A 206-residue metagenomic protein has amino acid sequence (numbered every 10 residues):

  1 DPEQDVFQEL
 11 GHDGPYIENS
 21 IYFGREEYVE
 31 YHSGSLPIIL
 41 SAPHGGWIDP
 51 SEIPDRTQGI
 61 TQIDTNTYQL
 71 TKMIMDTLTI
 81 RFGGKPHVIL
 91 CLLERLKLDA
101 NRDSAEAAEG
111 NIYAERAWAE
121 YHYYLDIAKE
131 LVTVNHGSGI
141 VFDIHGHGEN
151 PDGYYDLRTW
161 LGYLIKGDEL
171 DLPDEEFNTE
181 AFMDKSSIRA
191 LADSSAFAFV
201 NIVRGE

Functional and structural regions predicted by a protein language model:
P2-E206: N-terminal catalytic or cofactor-binding beta/alpha core of small enzyme domains
